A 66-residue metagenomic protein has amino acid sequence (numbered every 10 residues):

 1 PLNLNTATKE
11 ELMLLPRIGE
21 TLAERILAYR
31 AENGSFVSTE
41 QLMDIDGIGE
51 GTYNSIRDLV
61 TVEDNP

Functional and structural regions predicted by a protein language model:
P1-P16, A28-D44, N54-P66: Extended, structured, electrostatic nucleic-acid-contact surfaces
